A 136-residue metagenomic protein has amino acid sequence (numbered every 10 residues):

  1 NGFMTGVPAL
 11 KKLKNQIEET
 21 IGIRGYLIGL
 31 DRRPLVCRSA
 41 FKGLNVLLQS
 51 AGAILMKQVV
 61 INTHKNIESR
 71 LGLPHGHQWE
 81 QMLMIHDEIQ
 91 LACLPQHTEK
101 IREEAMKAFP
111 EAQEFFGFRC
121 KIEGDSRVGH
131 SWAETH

Functional and structural regions predicted by a protein language model:
N1-H136: Conserved catalytic core of nucleotide polymerization and phosphodiester-bond processing enzymes
